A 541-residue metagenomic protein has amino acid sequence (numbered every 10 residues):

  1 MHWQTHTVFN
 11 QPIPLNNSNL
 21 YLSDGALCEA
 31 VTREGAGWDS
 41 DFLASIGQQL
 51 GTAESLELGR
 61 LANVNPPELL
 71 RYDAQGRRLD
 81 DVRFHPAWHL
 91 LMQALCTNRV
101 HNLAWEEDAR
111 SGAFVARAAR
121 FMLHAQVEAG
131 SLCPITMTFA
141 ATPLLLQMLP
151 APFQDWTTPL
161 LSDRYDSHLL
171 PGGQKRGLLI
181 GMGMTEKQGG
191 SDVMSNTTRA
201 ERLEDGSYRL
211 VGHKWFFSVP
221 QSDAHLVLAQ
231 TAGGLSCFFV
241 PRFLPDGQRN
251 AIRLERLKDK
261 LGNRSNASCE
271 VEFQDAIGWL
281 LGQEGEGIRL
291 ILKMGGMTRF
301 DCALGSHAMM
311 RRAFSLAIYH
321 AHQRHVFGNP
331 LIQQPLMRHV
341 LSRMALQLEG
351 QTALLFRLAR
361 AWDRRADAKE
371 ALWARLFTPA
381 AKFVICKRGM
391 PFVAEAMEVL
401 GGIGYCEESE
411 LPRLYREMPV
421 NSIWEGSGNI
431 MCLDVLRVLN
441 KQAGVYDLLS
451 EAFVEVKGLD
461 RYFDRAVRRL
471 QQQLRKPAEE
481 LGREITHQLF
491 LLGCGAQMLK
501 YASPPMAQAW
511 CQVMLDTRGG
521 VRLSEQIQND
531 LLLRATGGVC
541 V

Functional and structural regions predicted by a protein language model:
M1-R110, A129, C540-V541: Extended, charge-enriched "interface" segments that sit outside catalytic cores
Q4-T5, L22, T32-S45, R375-E451 (+1 more regions): Alpha-helix capping/hinge segments and adjacent helical runs
D80-P171, S218-P220, W424: Internal helix-loop-helix
S207, V211-A251: A short core secondary-structure module
D246-Q248, E270-T298, S315-I332, R465-E479: A glycine-rich, basic-preceded beta-loop-alpha segment at the flavin cofactor/substrate interface of flavin-utilizing
Q248-Q274: Flexible, small-/acidic-enriched active-site or ligand-binding loops
E349-K382, E398, Q471-G482: C-terminal helix-coil-helix/basic helical segment that borders enzyme active sites and/or dimer interfaces and provides
E455-V541: C-terminal amphipathic alpha-helical interaction region
